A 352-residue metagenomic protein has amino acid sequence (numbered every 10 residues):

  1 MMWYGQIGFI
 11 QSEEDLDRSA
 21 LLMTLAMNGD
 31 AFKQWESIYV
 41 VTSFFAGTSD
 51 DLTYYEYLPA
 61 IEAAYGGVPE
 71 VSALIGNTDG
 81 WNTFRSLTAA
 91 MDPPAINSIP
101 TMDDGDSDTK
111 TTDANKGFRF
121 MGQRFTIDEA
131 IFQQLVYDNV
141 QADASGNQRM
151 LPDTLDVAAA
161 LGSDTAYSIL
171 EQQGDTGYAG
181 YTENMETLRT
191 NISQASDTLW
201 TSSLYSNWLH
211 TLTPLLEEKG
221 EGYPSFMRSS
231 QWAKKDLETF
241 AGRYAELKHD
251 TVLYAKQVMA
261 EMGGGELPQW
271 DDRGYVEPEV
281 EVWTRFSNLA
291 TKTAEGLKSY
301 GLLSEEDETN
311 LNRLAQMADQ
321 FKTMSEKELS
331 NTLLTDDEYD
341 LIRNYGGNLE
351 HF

Functional and structural regions predicted by a protein language model:
M2-F352: Long, non-catalytic protein-protein interaction scaffolds
